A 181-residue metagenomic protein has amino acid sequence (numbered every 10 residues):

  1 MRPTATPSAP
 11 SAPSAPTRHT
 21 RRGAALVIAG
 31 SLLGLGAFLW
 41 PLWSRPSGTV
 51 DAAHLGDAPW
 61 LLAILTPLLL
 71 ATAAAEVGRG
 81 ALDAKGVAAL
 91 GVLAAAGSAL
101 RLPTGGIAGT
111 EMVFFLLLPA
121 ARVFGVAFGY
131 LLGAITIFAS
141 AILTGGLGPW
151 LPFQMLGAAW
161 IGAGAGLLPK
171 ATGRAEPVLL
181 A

Functional and structural regions predicted by a protein language model:
M1-A15: Short, intrinsically disordered terminal tails adjacent to the first/last structured region
R2-T6, R22-S31, L35-P119: Hydrophobic transmembrane alpha-helices
V27-I28, V87-V92, F115-L116, Y130-A134 (+2 more regions): Hydrophobic alpha-helical transmembrane segments
P67-A71, L132, F153-A181: Short helix-perturbing small/polar motifs within transmembrane alpha-helices
A74, V113-G129, G164-L168: Generic transmembrane alpha-helix motif of multi-pass integral membrane proteins
R79-A84, R122-G133, T172-A175: Membrane-helix interface "capping/anchor" motifs
L90, A94, A121, I137-F138 (+1 more regions): Helical-face signature of the major facilitator-like transporter fold
A99-V113, A134-L167: Interfacial aromatic-anchored transmembrane helix boundaries in multi-pass membrane proteins
